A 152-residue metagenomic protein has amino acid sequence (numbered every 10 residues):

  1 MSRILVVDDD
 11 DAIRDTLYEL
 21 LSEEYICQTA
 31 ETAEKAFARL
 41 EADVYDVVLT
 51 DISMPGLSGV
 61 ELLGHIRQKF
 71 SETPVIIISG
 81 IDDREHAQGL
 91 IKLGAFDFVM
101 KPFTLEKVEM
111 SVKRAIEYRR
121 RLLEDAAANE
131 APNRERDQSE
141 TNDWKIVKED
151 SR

Functional and structural regions predicted by a protein language model:
D11-Q28: Two-component/phosphorelay signaling modules centered on CheY-like receiver
T29-V47: Acidic, metal-coordinating helix/loop segments flanking the phosphotransfer/catalytic sites of two-component signaling
T32-K35, S58-E61, D82: Acidic catalytic/metal-coordinating carboxylates
M54: Receiver (REC) domain active-site loop signature in two-component systems and cognate sites in sensor histidine kinases
E85, F103-V112: C-terminal output helix
E117-R152: CheY-like receiver
